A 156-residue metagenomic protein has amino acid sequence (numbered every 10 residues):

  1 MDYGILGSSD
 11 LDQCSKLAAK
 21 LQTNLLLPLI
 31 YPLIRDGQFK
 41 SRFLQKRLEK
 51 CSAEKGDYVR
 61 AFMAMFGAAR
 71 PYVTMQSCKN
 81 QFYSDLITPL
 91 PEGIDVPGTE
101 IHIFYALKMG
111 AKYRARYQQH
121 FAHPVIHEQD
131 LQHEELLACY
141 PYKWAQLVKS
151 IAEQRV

Functional and structural regions predicted by a protein language model:
D2, G98-E100, H123-P124: A short helix->loop->beta-strand "cap" motif at the edges of active sites that frequently abuts
D2-I34: Flexible "cap/lid" loop of the alpha/beta hydrolase fold
G4-I5, H102-F104, H127: Hydrophobic/aromatic beta-strand patches that form the interior of the parallel beta-sheet core in alpha/beta enzyme
S15-K20, R114-R116, C139-P141: Short aromatic-enriched loop/helix-cap "lid" or pocket-rim segments at secondary-structure transitions that line
I34-I94: Conserved alpha/beta-hydrolase catalytic His-Asp/Glu region
V73-Q119, L136-L137: Conserved serine/cysteine hydrolase catalytic core
E128-A145: Catalytic histidine-centered segment of alpha/beta-hydrolase-like enzymes
Q146-R155: C-terminal alpha-helix
